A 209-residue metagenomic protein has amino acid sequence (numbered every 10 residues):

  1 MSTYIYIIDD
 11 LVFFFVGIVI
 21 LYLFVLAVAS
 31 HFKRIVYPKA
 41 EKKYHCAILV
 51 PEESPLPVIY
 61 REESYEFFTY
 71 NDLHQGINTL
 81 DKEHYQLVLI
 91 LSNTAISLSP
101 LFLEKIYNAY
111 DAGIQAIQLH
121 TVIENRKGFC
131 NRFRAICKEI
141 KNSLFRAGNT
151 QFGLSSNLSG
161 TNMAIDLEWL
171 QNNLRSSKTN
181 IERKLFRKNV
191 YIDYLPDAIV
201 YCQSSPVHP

Functional and structural regions predicted by a protein language model:
M1-Y44: N-terminal membrane-anchoring/stem segments of glycan-assembly enzymes
L26-F68, D81-K82: N-terminal signal-anchor transmembrane helix
G76-L87: Active-site nucleotide-sugar/metal-binding loop of Leloir-type enzymes
Y85-A95: Short beta-strand-to-loop acidic/aromatic patch adjacent to the donor-nucleotide binding site
N93-N108: Acidic donor-binding/catalytic loop of UDP-sugar-dependent glycosyltransferases, especially processive GT2
I106-R175: Long helical/loop segments within the catalytic core of UDP-sugar-dependent glycosyltransferases, especially the large
R175-R183: Acidic donor-binding loop at a coil-to-helix junction in glycosyltransferase catalytic cores that engages
E182-Y201: Catalytic donor-sugar/metal-binding loop of nucleotide-sugar-dependent glycosyltransferases
